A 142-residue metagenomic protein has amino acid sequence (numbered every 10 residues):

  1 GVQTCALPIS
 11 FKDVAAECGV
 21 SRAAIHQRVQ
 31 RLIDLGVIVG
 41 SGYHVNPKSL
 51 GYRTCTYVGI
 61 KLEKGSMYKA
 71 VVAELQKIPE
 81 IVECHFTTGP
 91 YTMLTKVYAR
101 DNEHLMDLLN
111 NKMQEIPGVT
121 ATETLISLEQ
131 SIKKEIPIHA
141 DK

Functional and structural regions predicted by a protein language model:
Q3-K142: A compositional/biophysical signature of low hydrophobicity enriched in polar/charged and small residues
